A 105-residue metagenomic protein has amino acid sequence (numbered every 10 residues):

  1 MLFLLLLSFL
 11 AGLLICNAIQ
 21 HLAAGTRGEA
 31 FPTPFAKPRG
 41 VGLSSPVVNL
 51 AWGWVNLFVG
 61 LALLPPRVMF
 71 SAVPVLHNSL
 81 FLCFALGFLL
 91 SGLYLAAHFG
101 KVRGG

Functional and structural regions predicted by a protein language model:
L2-C16, C83-F88: Alpha-helical transmembrane segments
L14-E29: Transmembrane alpha-helix/helix-exit interface in multi-pass inner-membrane proteins
G25-G42: Cytosolic, membrane-interface loops and tails of multi-pass inner-membrane proteins
G28-P32, V68, A72, G100-G104: Transmembrane helix-loop junctions in multipass membrane proteins, especially transporters and channels
P38-W52: Juxtamembrane helix-loop boundaries in multi-pass membrane proteins
N49-L64: Core segments of transmembrane alpha-helices that mediate helix-helix packing or line hydrophobic substrate/ligand
L61-L82: Membrane-helix boundary connector in multi-pass membrane proteins
H77-G105: Alpha-helical transmembrane segments and their immediate juxtamembrane interface regions
